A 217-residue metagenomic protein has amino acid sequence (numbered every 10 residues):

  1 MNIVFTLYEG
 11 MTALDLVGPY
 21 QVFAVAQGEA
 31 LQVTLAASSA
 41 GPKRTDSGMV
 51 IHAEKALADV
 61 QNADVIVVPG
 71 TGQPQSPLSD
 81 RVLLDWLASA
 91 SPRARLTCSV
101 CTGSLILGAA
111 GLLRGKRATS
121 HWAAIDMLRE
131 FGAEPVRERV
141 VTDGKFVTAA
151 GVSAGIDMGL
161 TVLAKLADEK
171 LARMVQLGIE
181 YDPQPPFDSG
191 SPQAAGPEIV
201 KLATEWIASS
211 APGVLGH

Functional and structural regions predicted by a protein language model:
M1-T97, S104-G108, I125-M127, P135-R137 (+1 more regions): Extended, subdomain-level signal for the structured scaffold at the beginning of enzyme domains
T97-C98, A118: A short beta-strand/loop micro-motif in the catalytic core of glycosyltransferases that engages the nucleotide-sugar
G103-I106, A110-G151: A contiguous binding-surface segment within folded domains or other stable secondary-structure elements
D157: Short alpha-helical basic/polar micro-motif
